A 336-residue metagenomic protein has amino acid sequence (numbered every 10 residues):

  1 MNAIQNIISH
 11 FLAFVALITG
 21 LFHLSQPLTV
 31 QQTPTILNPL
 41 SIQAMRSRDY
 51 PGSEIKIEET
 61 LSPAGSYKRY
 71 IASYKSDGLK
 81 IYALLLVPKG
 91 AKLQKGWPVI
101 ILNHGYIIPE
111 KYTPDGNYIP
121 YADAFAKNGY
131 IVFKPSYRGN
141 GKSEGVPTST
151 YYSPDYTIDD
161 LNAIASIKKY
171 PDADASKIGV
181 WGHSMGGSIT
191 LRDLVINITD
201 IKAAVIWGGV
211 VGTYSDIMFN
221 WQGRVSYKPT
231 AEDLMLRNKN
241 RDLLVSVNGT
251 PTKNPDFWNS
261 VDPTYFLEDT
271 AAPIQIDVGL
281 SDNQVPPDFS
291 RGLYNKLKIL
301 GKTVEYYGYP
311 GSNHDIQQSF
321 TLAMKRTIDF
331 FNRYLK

Functional and structural regions predicted by a protein language model:
D49-Q94: N-terminal cap/lid segment of alpha/beta-hydrolase-fold proteins
K92-W97, L102-E144, T213-Y214: Short substrate-entry loop that stabilizes the transition state in hydrolases
T150-P171: Alpha/beta-hydrolase active-site loop
D172-S184: Alpha/beta-hydrolase fold nucleophile elbow
G182-R192: Glycine-rich nucleophile elbow surrounding the catalytic serine of serine-hydrolase chemistry
L191-P251: Hydrolase active-site cap/lid region
T270, I276-V278, D282: Short beta-strand/loop motif that positions the catalytic acidic residue of the alpha/beta-hydrolase fold
Q284, D288-K336: C-terminal catalytic histidine-bearing segment of alpha/beta-hydrolase fold enzymes
